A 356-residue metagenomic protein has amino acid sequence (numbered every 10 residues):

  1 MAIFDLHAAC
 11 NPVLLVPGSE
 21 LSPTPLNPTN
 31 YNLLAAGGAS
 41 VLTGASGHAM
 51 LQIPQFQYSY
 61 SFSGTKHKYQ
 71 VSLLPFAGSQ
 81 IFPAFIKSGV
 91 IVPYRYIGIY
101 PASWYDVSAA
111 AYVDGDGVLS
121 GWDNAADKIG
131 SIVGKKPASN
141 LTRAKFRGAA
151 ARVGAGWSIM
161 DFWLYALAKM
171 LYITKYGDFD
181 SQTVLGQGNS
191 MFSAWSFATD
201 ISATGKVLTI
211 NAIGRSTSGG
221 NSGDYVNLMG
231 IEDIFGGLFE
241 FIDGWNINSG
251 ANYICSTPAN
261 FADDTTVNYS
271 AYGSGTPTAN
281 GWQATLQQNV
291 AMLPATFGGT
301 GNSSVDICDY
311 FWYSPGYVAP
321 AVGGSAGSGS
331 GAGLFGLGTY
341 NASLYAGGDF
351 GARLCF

Functional and structural regions predicted by a protein language model:
M1-D5, A9-P17, H67-F85, I91: Small/polar, repeat-rich beta-turn/loop motifs that tile beta-strand-dominated architectures
M1-P54, Y58-S61, W157: GGW-centered surface loops in extracellular recognition modules
S22-N30, A36-G37, G64-S72, R147-S158 (+1 more regions): A long-range scaffold signal marking pre-active-site subdomains of enzyme folds
S40, G44-G47, L74-I234: Short aromatic-cysteine micro-motif
S59-T65, W104-A110, S330-G331: Short, solvent-exposed loop/turn elements at domain surfaces
S61-S63, W245-S256: Cytochrome P450 core scaffold surrounding the K-helix E-X-X-R motif and the conserved "meander" helix-loop region
W163-A166, S193-T204, S218, Y225-L228 (+2 more regions): C-terminal, surface-exposed recognition/capping segments
